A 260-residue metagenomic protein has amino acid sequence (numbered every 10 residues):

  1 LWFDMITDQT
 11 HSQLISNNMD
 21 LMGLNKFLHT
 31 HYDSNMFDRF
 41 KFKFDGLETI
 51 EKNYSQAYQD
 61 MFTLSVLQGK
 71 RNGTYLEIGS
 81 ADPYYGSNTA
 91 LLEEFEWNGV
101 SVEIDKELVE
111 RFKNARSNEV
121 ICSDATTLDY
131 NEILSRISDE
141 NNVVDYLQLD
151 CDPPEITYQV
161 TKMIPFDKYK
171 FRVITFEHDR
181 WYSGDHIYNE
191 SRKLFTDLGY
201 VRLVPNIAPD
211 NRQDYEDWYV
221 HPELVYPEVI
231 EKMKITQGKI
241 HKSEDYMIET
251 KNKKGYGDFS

Functional and structural regions predicted by a protein language model:
W2-N72, Y84: Class I SAM-dependent methyltransferase Rossmann-like catalytic core, especially the SAM/SAH-binding loop
F42-K52, E119, V143-D152: Acidic/glycine-enriched edge-of-secondary-structure segments
T49-I50, S80, H178-S183: Short histidine/acidic/glycine/proline-rich micro-motifs that form metal- and phosphate-coordinating active-site loops
I50-N131: SAM cofactor-binding core of SAM-dependent methyltransferases, primarily the Rossmann-like beta-alpha-beta module
L64, N131, S135, Y158-K162: Amphipathic, non-transmembrane alpha-helical secondary structure
L67, R116, I137, I164-P165: Active-site catalytic pocket residues across diverse enzymes, especially alpha/beta-hydrolases
T74, T89-N98, R111, D139-L149 (+1 more regions): Conserved acidic-Pro-Pro-aromatic motif
